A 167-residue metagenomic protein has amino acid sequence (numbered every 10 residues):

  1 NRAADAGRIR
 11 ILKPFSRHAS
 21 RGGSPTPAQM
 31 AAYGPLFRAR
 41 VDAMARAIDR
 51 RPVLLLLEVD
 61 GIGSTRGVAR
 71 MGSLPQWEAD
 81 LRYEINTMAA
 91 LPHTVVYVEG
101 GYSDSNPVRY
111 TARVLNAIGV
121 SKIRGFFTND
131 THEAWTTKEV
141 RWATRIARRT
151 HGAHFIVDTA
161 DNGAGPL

Functional and structural regions predicted by a protein language model:
N1-R51: N-terminal carbohydrate-binding/catalytic regions of secreted carbohydrate-active enzymes
R2-A4, A45, I85-A90, A143-T150: Surface-exposed amphipathic alpha-helices with a cationic face
G7-I11, P52-L56, H93-Y97, I123-F127 (+1 more regions): Structural preference for beta-strand elements that scaffold enzyme active sites
L12-G23, L57-T65, S103: Aromatic-lined carbohydrate-binding surfaces of glycoside hydrolases
M30-P52, V59-T94, G100-V114: Active-site cleft segment of glycoside hydrolase catalytic domains centered on the general acid/base Glu
S103-L167: Surface-exposed substrate-engagement region within the catalytic domains of secreted or surface-exposed extracellular
